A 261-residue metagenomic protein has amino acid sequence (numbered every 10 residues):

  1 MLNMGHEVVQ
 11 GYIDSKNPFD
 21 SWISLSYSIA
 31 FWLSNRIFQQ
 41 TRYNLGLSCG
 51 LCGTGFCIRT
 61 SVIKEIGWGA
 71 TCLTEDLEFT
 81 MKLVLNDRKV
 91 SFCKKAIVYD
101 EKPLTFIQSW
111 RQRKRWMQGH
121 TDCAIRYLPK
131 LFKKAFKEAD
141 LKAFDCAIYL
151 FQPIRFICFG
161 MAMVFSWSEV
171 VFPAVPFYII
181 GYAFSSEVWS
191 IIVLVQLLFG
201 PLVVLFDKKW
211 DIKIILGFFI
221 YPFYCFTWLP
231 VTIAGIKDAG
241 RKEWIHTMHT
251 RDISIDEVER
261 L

Functional and structural regions predicted by a protein language model:
M1-T71, K114, T121, I125: Long helical/loop segments within the catalytic core of UDP-sugar-dependent glycosyltransferases, especially the large
W32-R36, R111-L131, L198-F199, V231-G235: Catalytic core of nucleotide-sugar-dependent glycosyltransferases
T60-S61, L77, A96: Structural detector for helix-capping/boundary residues
T71, T80-Y99: Catalytic donor-sugar/metal-binding loop of nucleotide-sugar-dependent glycosyltransferases
F79-T80, S109: Short, hydrophobic alpha-helical packing/hinge segments within bilobed ligand-binding/sensory domains
K102-M117, M248-R251: Nucleotide-sugar-dependent glycosyltransferase catalytic core
P129-C146, F172-L261: Juxtamembrane C-terminal module of membrane proteins
Y149-F165, L194-L197: Core segments of transmembrane alpha-helices that mediate helix-helix packing or line hydrophobic substrate/ligand
